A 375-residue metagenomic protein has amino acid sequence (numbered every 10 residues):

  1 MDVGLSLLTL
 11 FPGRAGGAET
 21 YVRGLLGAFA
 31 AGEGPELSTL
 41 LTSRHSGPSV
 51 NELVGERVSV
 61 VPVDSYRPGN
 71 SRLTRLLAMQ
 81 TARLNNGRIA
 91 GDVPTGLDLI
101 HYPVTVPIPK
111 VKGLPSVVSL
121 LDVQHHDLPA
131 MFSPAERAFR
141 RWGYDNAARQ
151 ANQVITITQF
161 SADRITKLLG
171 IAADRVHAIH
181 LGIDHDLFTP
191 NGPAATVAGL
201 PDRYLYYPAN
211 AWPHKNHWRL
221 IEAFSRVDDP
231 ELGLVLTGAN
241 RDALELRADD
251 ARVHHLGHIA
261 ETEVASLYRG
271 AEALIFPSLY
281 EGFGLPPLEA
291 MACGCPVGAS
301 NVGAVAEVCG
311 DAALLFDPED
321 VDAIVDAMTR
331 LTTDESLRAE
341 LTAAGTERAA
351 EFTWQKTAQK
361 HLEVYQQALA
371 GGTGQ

Functional and structural regions predicted by a protein language model:
M1-Q375: Carbohydrate transferase catalytic cores enriched for Leloir-type hexosyltransferases
